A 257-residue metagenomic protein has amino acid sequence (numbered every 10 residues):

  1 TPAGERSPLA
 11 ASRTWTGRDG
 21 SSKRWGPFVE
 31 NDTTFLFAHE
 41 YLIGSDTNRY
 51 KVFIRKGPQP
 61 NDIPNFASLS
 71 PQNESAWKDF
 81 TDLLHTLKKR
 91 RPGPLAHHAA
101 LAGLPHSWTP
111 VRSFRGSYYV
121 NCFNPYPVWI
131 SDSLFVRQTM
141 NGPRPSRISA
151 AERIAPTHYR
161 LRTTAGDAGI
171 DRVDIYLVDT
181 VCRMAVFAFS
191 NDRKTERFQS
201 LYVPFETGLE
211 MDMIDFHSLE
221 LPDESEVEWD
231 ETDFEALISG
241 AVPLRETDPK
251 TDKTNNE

Functional and structural regions predicted by a protein language model:
P2-P60, P110-P125: Start-of-domain marker
A11-W15, D19, H85-F123, R245-D248 (+1 more regions): Tryptophan-anchored aromatic micro-motifs
A11-W15, F114-L161: N-terminal glycine/threonine-rich, aromatic-flanked beta-hairpin/loop signature
D32-T34, Y41, T47, F80 (+3 more regions): Coil residues (strongly favoring Ser/Thr
L36, V136-Q138, P156-I170, R183-F189: Generic recognition of long tandem-repeat/solenoid scaffolds
F53-H98, P145-A151, S190-E257: Edge beta-strand at a domain terminus
S107-S113, S117-Y119, P127, H158-L177 (+1 more regions): C-terminal or late-domain output modules
N124-W129, S146-E152, I170-T180, M184-F189 (+1 more regions): Hydrophobic/aromatic beta-strand elements that line small-molecule binding cavities or substrate pockets in beta-rich
